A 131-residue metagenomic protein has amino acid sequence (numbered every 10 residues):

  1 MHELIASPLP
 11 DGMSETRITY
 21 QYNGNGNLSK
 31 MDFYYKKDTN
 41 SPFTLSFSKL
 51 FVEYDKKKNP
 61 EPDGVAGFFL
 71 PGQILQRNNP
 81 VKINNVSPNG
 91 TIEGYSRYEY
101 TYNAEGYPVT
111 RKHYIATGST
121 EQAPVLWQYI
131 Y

Functional and structural regions predicted by a protein language model:
M1-Y131: Buried hydrophobic residues that stabilize the cores of well-folded domains
